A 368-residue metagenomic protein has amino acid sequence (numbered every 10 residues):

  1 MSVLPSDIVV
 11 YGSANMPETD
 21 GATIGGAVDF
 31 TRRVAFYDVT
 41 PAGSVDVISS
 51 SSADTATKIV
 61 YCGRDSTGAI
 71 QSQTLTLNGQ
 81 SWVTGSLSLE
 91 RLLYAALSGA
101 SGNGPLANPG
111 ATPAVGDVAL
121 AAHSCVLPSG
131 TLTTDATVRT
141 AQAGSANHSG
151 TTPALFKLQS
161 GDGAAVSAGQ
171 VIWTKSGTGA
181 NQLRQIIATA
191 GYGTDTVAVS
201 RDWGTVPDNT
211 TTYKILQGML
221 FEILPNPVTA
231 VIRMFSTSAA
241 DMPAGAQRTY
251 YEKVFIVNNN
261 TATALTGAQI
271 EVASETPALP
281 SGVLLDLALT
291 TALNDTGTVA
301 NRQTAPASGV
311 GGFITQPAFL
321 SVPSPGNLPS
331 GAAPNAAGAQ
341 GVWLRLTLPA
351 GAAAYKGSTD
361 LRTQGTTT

Functional and structural regions predicted by a protein language model:
Y11, P17-R33, L224-N259, T263 (+1 more regions): Beta-sheet-dominated interaction scaffolds and their linkers
N15-R64, H123-N209, N226: Autoprocessing Asn-cyclization modules and mimics
I24, V28, A246-K253, G338-V342 (+1 more regions): Short, solvent-exposed loop/turn segments enriched in Ser/Thr/Gly
T55-A122, L183: Beta-strand-rich solenoidal segments
Y61-R64, P113-L127, A352-T368: C-terminal interaction-tip segments
W203, N258-A262, Q269, A350-A352 (+1 more regions): Short, acidic/polar linear motifs in exposed loop/turn regions
A244-V310: Surface-exposed interaction patch
T296-T298, P317-A352: Intrinsically disordered, low-complexity Pro/Gly/Ser/Thr-rich segments with frequent PxxP/GP/PP motifs and embedded
